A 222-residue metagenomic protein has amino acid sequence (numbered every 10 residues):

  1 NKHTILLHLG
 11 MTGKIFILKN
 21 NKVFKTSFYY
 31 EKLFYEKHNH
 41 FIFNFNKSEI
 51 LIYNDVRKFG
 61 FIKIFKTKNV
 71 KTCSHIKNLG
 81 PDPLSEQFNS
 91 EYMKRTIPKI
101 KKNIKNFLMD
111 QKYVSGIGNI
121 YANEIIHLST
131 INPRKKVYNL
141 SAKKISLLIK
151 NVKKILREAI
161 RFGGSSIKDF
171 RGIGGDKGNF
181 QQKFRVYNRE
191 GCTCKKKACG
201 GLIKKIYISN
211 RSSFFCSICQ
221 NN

Functional and structural regions predicted by a protein language model:
N1, N44-S48, K196-A198: Short acidic, glycine-rich loop/turn motifs
T4, E49-I50, L202, S212: Short, solvent-exposed loop/turn motifs
I5-G116, Y121-L128: Phosphate/anion-contacting hairpin/loop surfaces
I15, Y92-N222: Basic, nucleic-acid-binding surfaces and adjacent catalytic neighborhoods in DNA/RNA-processing proteins
